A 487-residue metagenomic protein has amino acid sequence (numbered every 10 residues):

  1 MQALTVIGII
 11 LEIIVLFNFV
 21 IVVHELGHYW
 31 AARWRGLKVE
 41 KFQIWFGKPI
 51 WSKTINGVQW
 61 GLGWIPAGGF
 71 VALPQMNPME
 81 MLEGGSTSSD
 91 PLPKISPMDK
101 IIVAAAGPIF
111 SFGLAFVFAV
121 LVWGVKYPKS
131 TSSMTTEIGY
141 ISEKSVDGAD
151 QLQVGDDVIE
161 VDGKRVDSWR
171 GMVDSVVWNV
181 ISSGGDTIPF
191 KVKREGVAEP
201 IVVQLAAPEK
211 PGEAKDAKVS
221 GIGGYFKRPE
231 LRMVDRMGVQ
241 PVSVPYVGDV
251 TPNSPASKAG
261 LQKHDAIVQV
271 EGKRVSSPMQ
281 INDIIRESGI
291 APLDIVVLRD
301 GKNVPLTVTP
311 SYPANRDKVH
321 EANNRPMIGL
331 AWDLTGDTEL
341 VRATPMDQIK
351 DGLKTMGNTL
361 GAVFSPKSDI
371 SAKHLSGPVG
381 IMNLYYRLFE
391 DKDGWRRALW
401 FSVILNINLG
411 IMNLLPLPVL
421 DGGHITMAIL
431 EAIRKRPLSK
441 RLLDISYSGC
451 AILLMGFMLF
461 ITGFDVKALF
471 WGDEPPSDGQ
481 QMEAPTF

Functional and structural regions predicted by a protein language model:
T5, I9-I13, I95-A104, R397-F401: Residue-level signature of transmembrane alpha-helical entry/exit and packing/kink sites in multi-pass membrane
H24, L62, G107, D147 (+12 more regions): Terminal peptide-recognition signature
R33-F118, A214-D216, G221-M233, V242 (+1 more regions): Membrane-embedded helix-turn/re-entrant segments that form the catalytic/gating core of multi-pass membrane enzymes
R35-G36, E40, K126-V146, A468-Q480: Alpha-helical transmembrane signal-anchor/signal-peptide segments
P74-E83, S89-I95, I138-K210, E271: Juxtamembrane extramembrane loops of integral membrane proteins
T87-M98, V219-K258, K263-A266, K273-R274 (+3 more regions): Functional transmembrane alpha-helices
V122-E160, K164-D167, R228-Q269, K273-S276: PDZ/PDZ-like domain segments forming the peptide/carboxylate-binding groove, activating on the N-terminal beta-strands
Y447-D465: Final/C-terminal transmembrane alpha-helix of multipass membrane proteins
